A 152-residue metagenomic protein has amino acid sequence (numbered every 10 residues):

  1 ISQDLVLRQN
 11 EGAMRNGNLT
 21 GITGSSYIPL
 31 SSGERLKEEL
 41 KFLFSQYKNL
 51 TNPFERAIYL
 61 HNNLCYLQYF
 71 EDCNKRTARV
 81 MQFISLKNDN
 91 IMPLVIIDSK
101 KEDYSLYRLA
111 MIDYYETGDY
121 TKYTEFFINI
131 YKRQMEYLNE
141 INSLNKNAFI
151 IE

Functional and structural regions predicted by a protein language model:
I1-E152: FIC/Doc superfamily catalytic core
